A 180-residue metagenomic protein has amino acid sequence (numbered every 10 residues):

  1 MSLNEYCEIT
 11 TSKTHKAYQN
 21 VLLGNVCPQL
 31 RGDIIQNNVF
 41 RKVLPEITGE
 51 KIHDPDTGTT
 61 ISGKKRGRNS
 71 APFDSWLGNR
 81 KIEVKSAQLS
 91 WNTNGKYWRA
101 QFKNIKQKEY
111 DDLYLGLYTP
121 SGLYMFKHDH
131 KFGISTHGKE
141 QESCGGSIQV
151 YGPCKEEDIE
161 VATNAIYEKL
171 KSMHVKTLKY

Functional and structural regions predicted by a protein language model:
M1-Y180: Nucleic-acid endonuclease domains
